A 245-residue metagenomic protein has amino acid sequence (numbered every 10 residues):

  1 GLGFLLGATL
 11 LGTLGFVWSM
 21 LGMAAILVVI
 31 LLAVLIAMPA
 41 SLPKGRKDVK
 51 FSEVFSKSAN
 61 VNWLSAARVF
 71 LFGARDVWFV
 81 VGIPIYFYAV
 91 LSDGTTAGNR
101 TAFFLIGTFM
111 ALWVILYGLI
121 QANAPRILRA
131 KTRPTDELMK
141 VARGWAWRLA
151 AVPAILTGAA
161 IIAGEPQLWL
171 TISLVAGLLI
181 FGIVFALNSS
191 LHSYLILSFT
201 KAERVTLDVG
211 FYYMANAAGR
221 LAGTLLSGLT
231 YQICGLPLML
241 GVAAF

Functional and structural regions predicted by a protein language model:
G1, F103, T200-Y212: Loop-to-transmembrane helix entry/capping segments in MFS-fold secondary transporters and related SLC/MFSD carriers
T9-I26, N99-F103, L168-W169, L229-F245: A membrane-interface helix-boundary motif in multi-pass transporters
A24-K44: C-terminal membrane-cytosol helix-exit motif in multi-pass small-molecule transporters
M38-A74, D93-G94, G98: Juxtamembrane intracellular "pre-TM" segments in multi-pass secondary transporters
V81-I106: Short amphipathic helix-loop junctions that connect adjacent transmembrane helices in Major Facilitator Superfamily/SLC
I106-R133, L149-V152: Transmembrane alpha-helices of Major Facilitator/SLC transporters
M139-S189: C-terminal transmembrane helical hairpin of 12-TM major facilitator-type secondary transporters
L187-T200: Intracellular juxtamembrane helix-capping segments at the cytosolic ends of symmetry-related transmembrane helices
